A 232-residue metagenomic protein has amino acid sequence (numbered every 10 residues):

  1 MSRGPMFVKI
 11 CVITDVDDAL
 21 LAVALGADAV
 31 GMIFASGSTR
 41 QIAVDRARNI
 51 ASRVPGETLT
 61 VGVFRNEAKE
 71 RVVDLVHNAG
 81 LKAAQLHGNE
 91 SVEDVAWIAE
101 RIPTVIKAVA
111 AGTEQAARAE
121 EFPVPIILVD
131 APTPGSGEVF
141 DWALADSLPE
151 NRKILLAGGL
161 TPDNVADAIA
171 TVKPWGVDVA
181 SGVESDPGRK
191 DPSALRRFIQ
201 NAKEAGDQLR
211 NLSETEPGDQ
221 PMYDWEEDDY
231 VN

Functional and structural regions predicted by a protein language model:
M1-N232: Conserved N-terminal beta1-alpha1 strand-loop-helix module at the mouth
